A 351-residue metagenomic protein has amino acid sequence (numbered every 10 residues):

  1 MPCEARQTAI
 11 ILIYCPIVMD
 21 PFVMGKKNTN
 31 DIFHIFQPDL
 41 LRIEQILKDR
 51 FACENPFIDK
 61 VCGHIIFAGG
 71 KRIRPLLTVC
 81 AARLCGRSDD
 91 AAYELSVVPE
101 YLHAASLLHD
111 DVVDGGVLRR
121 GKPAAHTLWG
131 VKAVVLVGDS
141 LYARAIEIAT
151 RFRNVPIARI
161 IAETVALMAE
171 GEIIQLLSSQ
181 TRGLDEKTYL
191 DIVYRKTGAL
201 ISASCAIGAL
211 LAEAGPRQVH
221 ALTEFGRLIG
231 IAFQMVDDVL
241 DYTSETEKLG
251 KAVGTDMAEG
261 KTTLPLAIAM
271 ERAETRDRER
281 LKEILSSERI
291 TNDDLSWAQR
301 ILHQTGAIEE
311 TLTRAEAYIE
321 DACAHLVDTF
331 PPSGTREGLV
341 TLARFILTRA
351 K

Functional and structural regions predicted by a protein language model:
P2-K351: All-alpha prenyltransferase/terpene-synthase fold signal
